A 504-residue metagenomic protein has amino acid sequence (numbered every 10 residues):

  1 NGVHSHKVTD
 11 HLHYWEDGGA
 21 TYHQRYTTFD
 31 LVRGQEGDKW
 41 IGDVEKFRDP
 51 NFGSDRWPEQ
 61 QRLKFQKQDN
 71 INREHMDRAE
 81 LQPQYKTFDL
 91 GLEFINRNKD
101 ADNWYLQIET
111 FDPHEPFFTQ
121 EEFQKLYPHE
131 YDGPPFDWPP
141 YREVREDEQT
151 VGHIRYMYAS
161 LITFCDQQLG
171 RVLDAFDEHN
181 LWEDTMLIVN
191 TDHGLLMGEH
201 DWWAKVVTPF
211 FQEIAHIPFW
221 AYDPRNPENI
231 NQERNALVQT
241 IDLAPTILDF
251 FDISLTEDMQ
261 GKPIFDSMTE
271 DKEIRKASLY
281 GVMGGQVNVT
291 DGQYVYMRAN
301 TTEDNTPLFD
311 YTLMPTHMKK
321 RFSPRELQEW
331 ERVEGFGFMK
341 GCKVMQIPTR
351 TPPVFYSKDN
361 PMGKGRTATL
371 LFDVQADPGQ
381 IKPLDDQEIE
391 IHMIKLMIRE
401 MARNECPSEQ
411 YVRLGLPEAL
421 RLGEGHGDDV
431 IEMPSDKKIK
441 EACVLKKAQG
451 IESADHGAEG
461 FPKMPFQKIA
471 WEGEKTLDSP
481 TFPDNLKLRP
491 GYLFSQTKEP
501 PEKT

Functional and structural regions predicted by a protein language model:
N1-D77, G281, Q286: Catalytic-site neighborhoods of secreted/periplasmic enzymes that process anionic sulfate/phosphate groups
H6-K7, H13-G18, G37-W40, D102-N103 (+9 more regions): Short catalytic/ligand-binding loop motif for oxyanion handling, primarily in non-cytosolic enzymes, centered on
G18-D30, E36, Q61-D132, D177-M186 (+1 more regions): Active-site regions of oxyanion-processing enzymes, predominantly non-cytosolic
E74-L81, D147-S160, V206-V207, P227-V238 (+4 more regions): Active-site rim elements
L81-K99, P139-T185, F250: A long, amphipathic alpha-helix that forms part of the scaffold/cap immediately adjacent to metal-dependent active
P116-E130, A175-Q239, Q260, R275 (+1 more regions): Histidine-centered active-site microenvironments of extracellular/periplasmic hydrolases and transferases
L195-E199, D242-A244, F251-L370: C-terminal cap/loop subdomain of S1 sulfatases and analogous C-terminal strand-loop tails that border
G335-L370, V374-T504: Long, internal low-complexity/basic segments
